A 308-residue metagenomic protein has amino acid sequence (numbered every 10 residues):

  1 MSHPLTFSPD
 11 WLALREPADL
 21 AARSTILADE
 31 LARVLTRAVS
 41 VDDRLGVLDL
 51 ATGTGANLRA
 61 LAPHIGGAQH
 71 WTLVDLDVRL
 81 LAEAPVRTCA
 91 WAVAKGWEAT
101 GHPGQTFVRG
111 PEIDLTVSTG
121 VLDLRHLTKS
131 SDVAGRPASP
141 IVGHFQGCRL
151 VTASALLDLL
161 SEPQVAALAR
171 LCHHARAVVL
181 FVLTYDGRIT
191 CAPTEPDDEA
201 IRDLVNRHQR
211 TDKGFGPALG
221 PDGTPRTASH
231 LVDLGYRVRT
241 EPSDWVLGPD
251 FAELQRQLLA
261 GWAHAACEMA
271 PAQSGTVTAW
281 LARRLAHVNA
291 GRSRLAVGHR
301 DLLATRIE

Functional and structural regions predicted by a protein language model:
M1-D42, T54: Class I SAM-dependent methyltransferase Rossmann-like catalytic core, especially the SAM/SAH-binding loop
A51: Conserved S-adenosyl-L-methionine
G55-R59: Glycine-rich SAM-binding Motif I of class I
A62-L127: Class I SAM-dependent methyltransferase SAM/SAH-binding core
T152: A conserved beta-strand element that flanks and buttresses the S-adenosyl-L-methionine
L159-C172: A short, conserved alpha-helix within the catalytic core of class I
A177-P242: Conserved catalytic/acceptor-binding region of the Class I
R239-A290: C-terminal helical/coil "lid" or tail adjacent to the Rossmann-like core of SAM-dependent
